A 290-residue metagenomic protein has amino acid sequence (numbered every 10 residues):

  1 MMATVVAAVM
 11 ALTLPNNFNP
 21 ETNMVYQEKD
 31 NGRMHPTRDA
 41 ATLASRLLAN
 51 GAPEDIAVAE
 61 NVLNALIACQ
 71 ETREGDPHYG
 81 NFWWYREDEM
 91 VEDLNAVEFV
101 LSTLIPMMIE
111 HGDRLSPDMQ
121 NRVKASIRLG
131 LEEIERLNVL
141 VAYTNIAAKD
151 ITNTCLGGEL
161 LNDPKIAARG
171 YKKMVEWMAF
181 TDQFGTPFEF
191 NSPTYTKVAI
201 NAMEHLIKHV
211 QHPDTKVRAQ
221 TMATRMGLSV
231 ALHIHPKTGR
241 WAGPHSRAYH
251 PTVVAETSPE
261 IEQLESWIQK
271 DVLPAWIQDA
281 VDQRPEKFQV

Functional and structural regions predicted by a protein language model:
M1-T4, D163, H212: Generic alpha-helix initiation/capping and coil-helix boundary signal
M2-M10, N121, K237-W241: Intrinsic low-complexity, intrinsically disordered segments enriched in polar/basic residues
M2-R33, L43: Mature N-terminal, pre-catalytic/accessory segment of carbohydrate-active enzymes
V5, A40, A59, E260-I261: Short amphipathic alpha-helical segments that mediate assembly, nucleic-acid/protein binding, or membrane association
V9, V62, V123, I127 (+4 more regions): Generic structural signal of hydrophobic/aromatic residues within well-ordered alpha-helices of folded domains
Y26, W83-W84, W177, W241 (+2 more regions): A residue-identity detector for tryptophan
G32-V210: Aromatic-lined, polymer-binding surfaces characteristic of secreted/periplasmic polysaccharide-degrading enzymes
Q211-V290: Extended polysaccharide-engagement surfaces of secreted carbohydrate-active enzymes
